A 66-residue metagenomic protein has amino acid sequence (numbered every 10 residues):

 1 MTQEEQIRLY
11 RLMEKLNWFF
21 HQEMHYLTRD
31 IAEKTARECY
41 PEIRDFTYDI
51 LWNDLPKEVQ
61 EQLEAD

Functional and structural regions predicted by a protein language model:
M1-R29: N-terminal acidic leader/helix
M13-L16, C39, D66: Alpha-helix boundary/capping residues
Q22-E64: Short, charge-rich amphipathic interface segments used for partner binding and complex assembly
